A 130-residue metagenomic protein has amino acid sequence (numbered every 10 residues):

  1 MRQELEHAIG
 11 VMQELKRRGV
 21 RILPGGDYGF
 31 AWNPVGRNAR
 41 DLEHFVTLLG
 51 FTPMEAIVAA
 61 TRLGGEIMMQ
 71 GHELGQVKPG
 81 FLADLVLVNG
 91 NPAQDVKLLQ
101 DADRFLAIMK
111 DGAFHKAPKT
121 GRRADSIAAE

Functional and structural regions predicted by a protein language model:
Q3, H7-E14, T120-E130: C-terminal capping/extension segments of zinc metalloprotease domains
E4-P92: His/Asp/Glu-enriched, well-ordered alpha-helical/loop segment that forms or immediately abuts the divalent-metal
V35, E43, M68, Q100 (+2 more regions): Residue-level signature of transmembrane alpha-helix interfaces in integral membrane proteins
H44-L48, I108-D111, E130: Short, surface-exposed linear patches
R62, P79-D125: C-terminal cap of metal-dependent C-N hydrolases
